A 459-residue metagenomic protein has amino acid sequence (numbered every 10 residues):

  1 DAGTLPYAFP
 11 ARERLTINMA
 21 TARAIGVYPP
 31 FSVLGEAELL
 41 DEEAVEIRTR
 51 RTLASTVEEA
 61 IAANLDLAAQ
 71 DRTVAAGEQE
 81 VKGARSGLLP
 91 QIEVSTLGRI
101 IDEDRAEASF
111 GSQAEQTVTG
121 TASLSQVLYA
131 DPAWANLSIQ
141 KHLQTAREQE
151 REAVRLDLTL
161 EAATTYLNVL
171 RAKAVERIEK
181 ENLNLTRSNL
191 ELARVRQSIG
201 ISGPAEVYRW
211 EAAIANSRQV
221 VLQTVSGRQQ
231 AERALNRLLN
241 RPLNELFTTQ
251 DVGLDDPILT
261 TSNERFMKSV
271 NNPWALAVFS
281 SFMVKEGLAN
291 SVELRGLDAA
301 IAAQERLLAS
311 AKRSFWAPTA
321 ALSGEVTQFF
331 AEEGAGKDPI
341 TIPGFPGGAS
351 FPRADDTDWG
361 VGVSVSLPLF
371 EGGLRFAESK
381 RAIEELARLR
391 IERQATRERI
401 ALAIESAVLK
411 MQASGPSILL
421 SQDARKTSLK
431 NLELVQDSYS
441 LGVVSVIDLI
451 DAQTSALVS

Functional and structural regions predicted by a protein language model:
D1-R48: Short hydrophobic alpha-helices and adjacent helix-cap/hinge residues
G26, Q197-I201, Y439-V443: A short glycine-centered flexible hinge/capping loop motif at secondary-structure junctions
E42-E93, L97, E103, K141 (+9 more regions): Bacterial Sec-pathway N-terminal export signals of envelope proteins
V45-R48, S95-Q126, G253-A275, A309 (+4 more regions): Small/polar, glycine/serine/threonine/aspartate-rich low-complexity segments that form flexible
S55, T117-T119, T164, R209 (+3 more regions): Transmembrane beta-barrel architecture of outer-membrane proteins
A69-G87, Q126, W134-E181, S188-V195 (+9 more regions): Extended amphipathic coiled-coil alpha-helical segments
D157-E286, K410, S414, S455-A456: Periplasmic alpha-helical coiled-coil/stalk elements that build and connect Gram-negative outer-membrane
G203-A205, V443-S459: Short terminal targeting/anchoring segments
